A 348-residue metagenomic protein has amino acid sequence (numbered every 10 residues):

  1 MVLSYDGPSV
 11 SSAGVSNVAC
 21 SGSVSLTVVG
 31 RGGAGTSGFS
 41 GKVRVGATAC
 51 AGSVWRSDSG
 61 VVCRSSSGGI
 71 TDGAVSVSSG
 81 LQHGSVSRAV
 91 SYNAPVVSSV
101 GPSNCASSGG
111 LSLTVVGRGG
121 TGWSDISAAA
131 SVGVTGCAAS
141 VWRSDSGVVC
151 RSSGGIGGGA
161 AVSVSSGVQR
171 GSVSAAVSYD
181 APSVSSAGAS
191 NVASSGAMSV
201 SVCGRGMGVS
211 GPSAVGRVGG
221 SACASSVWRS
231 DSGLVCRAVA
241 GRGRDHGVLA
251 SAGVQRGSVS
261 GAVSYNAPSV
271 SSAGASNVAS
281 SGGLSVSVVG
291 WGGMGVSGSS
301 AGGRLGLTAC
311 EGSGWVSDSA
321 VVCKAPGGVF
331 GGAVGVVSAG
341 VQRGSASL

Functional and structural regions predicted by a protein language model:
M1-L348: Ser/Thr/Pro-rich low-complexity tracts
